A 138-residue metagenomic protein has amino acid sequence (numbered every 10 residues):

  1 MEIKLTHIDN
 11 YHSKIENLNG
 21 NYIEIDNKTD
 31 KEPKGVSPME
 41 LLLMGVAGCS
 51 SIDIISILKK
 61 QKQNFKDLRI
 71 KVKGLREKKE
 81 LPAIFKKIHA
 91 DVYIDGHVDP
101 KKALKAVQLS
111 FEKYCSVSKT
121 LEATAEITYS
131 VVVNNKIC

Functional and structural regions predicted by a protein language model:
M1-M44, I55-C138: Extended beta-strand/beta-hairpin segments
C49: Alpha-helical metal-binding/catalytic segments enriched in His/Glu/Asp
